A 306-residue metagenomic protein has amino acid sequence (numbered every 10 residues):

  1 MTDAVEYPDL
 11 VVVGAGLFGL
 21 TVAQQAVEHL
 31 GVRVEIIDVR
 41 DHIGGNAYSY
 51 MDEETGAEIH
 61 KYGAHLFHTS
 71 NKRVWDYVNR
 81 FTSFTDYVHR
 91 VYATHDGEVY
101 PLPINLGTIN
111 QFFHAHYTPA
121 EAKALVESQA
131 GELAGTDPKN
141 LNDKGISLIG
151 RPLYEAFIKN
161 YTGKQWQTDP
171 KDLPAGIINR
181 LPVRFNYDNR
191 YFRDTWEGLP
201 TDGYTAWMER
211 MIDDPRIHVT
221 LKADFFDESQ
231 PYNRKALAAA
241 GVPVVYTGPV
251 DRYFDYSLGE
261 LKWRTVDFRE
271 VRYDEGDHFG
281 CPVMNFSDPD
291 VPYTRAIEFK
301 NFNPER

Functional and structural regions predicted by a protein language model:
D3-F18, E35: Beta1/beta-strand and adjacent pyrophosphate-binding region of the FAD-binding site in flavoprotein oxidoreductases
T21: Short alpha-helical segment within the catalytic ATP-binding CA
Q24-E53: Glycine-rich FAD pyrophosphate-binding loop
H29, A223-R306: Mid-domain catalytic core of redox enzymes that form a hydrophobic substrate pocket/lid adjacent to a catalytic redox
R33, E58, S83, R216-H218: Conserved beta-strand segments of alpha/beta enzyme cores
A47-Y50, I104-L106, L258-G259: Short aromatic-enriched loop/helix-cap "lid" or pocket-rim segments at secondary-structure transitions that line
E54-G131: Dinucleotide-binding Rossmann-like beta1-alpha1 core, especially the glycine-rich loop that anchors the ADP
D96-P101, L106-V242, D251: Active-site/ligand-binding neighborhood in enzyme catalytic cores
